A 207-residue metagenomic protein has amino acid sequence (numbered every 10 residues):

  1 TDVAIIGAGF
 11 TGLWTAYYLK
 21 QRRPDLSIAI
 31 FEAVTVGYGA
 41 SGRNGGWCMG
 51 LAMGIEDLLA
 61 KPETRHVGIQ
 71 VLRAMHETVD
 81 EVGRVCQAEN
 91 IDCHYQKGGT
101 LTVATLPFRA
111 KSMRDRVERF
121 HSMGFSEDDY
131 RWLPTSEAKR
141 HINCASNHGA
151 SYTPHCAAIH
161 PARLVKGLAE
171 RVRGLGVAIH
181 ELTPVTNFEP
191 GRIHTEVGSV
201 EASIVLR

Functional and structural regions predicted by a protein language model:
T1-T11, A29: Beta1/beta-strand and adjacent pyrophosphate-binding region of the FAD-binding site in flavoprotein oxidoreductases
D2, D25-S27, I204: Residues that mark the start of a beta-strand
I6, G50, R207: Redox-cofactor binding/interface segments in oxidoreductases and associated redox assembly factors
A16, K20, R171-R173: Gly/Ala-rich phosphate-binding loop of Rossmann-like dinucleotide-binding domains, activating on the conserved
K20-R43: Glycine-rich FAD pyrophosphate-binding loop
L51-S136: Dinucleotide-binding Rossmann-like beta1-alpha1 core, especially the glycine-rich loop that anchors the ADP
E118-M123, A145-I204: Helical element adjacent to the flavin cofactor pocket in flavoenzyme catalytic cores
